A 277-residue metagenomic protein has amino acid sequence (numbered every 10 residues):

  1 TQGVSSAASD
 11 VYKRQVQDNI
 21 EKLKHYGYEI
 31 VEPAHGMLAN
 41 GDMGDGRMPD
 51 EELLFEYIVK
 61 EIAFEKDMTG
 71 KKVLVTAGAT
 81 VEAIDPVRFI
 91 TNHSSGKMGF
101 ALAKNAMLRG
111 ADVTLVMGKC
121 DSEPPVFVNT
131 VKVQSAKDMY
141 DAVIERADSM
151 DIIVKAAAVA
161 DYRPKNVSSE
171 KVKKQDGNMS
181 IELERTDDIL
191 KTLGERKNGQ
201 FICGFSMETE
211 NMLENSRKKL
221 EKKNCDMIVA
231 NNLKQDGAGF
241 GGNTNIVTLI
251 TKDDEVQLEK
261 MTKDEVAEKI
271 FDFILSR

Functional and structural regions predicted by a protein language model:
T1-A8, Y12: Single conserved hydrophobic/aromatic residue that forms the stacking wall/gate of nucleotide- or nucleobase-binding
A7, D148-S149, N224: Alpha-helix C-terminal capping/helix-to-coil transition sites in glycosyltransferase folds
V16-Q17, E21-H25, E65-S135: Glycine-rich phosphate/diphosphate-binding loop of Rossmann-like nucleotide-binding domains
H35-K72, T91, K234-R277: Glycine-rich phosphate/pyrophosphate-binding loop and the adjoining helix
G36, G78-E82, A157-P164, M207-E210 (+1 more regions): Short glycine-rich anion-binding loops that position phosphate/pyrophosphate groups of nucleotides and phosphorylated
K72, N198-G204: Short beta-strand/loop segments at the ligand-binding rim of alpha/beta enzyme cores
T91-R109, V172-L190, N224-A230, Q257-K260 (+1 more regions): Gly/Ser/Thr-rich active-site loops/lids in small-molecule metabolic enzymes that frequently grip phosphoryl groups
G118-K119, F127-K191: A glycine- and small/hydrophobic-rich beta-loop-beta segment that serves as a flexible "lid/hinge" or phosphate-binding
